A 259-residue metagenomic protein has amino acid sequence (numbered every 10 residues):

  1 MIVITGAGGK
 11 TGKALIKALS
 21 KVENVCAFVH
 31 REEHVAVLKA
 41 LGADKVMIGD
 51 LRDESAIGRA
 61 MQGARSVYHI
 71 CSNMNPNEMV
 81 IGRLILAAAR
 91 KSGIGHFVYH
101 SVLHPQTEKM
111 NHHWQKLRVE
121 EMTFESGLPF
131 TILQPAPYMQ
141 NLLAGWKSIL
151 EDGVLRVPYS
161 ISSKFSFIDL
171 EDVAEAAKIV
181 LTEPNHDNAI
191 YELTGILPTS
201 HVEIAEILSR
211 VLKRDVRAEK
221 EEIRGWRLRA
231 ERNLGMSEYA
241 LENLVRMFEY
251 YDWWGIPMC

Functional and structural regions predicted by a protein language model:
M1-I2, V67: Conserved hydrophobic helix-helix packing surfaces used for dimerization/oligomerization
I2-L38, R52-Q62, N73-N77, A87-H96 (+4 more regions): Oxidoreductase cofactor-interface core, primarily capturing Rossmann-like NAD(P)-dependent enzymes
D44, R65, G95: Conserved acidic residues
I48-G49: Cofactor-binding loops of NAD(P)H-dependent oxidoreductases, dominated by short-chain dehydrogenase/reductases
S66-I70, Y99: Redox-cofactor binding/interface segments in oxidoreductases and associated redox assembly factors
I70-R83, P137, M247-Y250: N-terminal glycine-rich "phosphate-gripper" loop used for MgATP/nucleotide binding and carboxylate activation
E242-V245, E249-C259: NAD(P)-dependent Rossmann-like dehydrogenase/reductase catalytic/cofactor-binding core
